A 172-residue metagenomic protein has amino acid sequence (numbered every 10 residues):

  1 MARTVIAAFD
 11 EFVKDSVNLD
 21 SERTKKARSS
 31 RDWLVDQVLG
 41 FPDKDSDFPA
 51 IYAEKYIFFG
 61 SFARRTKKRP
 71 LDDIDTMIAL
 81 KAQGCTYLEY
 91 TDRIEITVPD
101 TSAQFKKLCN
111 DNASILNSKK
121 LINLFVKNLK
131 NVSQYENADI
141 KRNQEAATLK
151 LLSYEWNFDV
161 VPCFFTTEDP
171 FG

Functional and structural regions predicted by a protein language model:
M1, S30-V35, C109-G172: Catalytic cores of NTP-dependent nucleotidyl/adenyl transfer enzymes across multiple folds
M1-L71, A82-N110: N-terminal regions immediately upstream of nucleotidyltransferase
D75: Acidic Asp/Glu-based divalent-cation binding sites
I78-Q83, V161-C163: Short loop/turn segments at strand-loop or loop-helix junctions that form parts of catalytic or ligand-binding pockets
